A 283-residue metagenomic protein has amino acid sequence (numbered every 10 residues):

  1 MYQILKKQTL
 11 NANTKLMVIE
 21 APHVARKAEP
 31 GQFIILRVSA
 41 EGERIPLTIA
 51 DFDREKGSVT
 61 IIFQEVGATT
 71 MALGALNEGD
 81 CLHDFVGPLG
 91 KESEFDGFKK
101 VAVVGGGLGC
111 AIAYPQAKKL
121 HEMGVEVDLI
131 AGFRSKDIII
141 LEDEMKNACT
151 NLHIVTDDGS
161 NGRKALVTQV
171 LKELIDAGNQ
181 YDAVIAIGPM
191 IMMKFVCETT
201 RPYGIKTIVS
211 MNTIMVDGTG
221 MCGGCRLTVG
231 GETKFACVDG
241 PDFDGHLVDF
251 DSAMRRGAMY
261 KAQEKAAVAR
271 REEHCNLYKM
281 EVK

Functional and structural regions predicted by a protein language model:
M1-D80: Ferredoxin-reductase
K6, D51, I154-T156, V209 (+1 more regions): Structural signal for conserved beta-strand scaffold positions within catalytic alpha/beta enzyme cores
L36, D84-F85, L227: A generic structural signal for residues embedded in beta-strands
G42-D51, L89-K99, C237: Short, Lys/Arg- and Gly-enriched loop/turn segments at beta-strand edges
M71-V216: FNR/FR-type flavoprotein reductase catalytic core
I112, M190-I191, N212-D242, E273-L277: Local cysteine-cluster metal-coordination motifs and their immediate loop/turn environment, predominantly Fe-S cluster
F235-D239, F243-K283: Short Fe-S-cluster ligation motifs
